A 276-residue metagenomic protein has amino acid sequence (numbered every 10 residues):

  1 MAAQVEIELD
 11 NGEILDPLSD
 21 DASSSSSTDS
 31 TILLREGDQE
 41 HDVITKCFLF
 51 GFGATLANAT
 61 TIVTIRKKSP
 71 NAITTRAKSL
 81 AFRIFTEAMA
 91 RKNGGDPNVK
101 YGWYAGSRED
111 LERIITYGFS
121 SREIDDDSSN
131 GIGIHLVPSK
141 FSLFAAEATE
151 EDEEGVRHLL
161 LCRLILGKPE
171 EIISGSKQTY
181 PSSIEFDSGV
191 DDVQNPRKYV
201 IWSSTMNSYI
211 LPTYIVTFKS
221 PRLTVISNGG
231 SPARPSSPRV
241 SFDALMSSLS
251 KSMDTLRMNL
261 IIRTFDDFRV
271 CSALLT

Functional and structural regions predicted by a protein language model:
M1-D110, M206-T276: Intrinsically disordered, low-complexity terminal and linker regions
A2-Q4, D110-S247, T255: Segments that shape or occlude catalytic/ligand-binding pockets
